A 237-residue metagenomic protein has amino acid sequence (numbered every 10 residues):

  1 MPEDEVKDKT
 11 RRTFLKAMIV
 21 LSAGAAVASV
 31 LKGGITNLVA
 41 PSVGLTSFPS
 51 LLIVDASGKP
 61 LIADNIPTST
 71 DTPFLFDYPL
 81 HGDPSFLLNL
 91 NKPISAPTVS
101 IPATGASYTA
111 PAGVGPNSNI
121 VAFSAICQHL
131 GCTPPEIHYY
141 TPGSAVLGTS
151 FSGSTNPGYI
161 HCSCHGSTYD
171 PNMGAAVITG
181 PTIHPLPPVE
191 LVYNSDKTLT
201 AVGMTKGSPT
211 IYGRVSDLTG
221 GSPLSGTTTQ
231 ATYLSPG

Functional and structural regions predicted by a protein language model:
M1-A25: N-terminal secretory signal peptides and thylakoid transit peptides that target proteins across membranes
G24-G34: Hydrophobic alpha-helical membrane-insertion segments, chiefly the h-region of N-terminal signal peptides
K32-T149, Y193-G237: N-terminal pre-ligand scaffold of iron-sulfur
S118-A122, N156-P157, L186: Flanking scaffold residues of small Cys/His-coordinated metal-binding clusters
V146-P157, T182: Short linker/helix segments within small regulatory modules
G158-G213: Short Fe-S-cluster ligation motifs
